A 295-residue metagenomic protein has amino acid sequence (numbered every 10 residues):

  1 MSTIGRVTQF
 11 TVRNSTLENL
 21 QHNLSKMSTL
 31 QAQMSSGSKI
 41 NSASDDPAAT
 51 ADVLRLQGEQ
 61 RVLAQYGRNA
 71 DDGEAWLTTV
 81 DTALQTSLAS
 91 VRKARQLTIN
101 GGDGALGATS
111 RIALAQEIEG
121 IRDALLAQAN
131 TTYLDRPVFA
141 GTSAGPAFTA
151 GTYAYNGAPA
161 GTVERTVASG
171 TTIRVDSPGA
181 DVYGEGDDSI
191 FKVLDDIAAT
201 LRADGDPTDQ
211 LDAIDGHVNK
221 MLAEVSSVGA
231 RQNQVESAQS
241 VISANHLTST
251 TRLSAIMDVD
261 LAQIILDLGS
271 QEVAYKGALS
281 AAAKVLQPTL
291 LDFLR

Functional and structural regions predicted by a protein language model:
M1-A144, A199-R295: Amphipathic alpha-helical polymerization modules
P146-A203: Cysteine-poor, low-complexity segments in flexible/peripheral regions
